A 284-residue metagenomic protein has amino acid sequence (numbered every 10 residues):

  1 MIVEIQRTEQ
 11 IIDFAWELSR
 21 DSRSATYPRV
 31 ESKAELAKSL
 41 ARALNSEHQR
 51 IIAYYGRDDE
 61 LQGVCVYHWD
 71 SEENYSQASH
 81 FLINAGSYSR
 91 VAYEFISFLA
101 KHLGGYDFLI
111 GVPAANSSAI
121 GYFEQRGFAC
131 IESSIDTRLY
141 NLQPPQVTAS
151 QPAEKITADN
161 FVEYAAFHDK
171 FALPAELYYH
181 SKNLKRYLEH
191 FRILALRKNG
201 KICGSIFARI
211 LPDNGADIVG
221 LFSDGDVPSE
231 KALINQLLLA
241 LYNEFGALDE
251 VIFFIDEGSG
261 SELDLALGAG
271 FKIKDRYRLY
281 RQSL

Functional and structural regions predicted by a protein language model:
M1-L36, S134, P145-L177: Short amphipathic alpha-helix that is part of the acyltransferase structural core
T26-E94, K198-K231: Conserved donor-binding loop and adjoining core beta-sheet/short helix segment in diverse acyl/aminoacyl transferases
R50-I52, N74-S76, S133-R138, R192-L194 (+2 more regions): Short beta-strand micro-motifs in enzyme catalytic cores
G86-K101, Q125, P228-N243: Conserved acetyl-CoA-binding loop-helix of GNAT-fold acetyltransferases
L103-A114, F245-D256: Conserved GNAT acetyl-CoA-binding A-motif
S117, G121-T148, L248-L284: Active-site/acyl-donor-binding loops of N-acyltransferases
K170-E244: Intrinsically disordered, low-complexity segments enriched in Gly and acidic/Ser/Thr residues that form flexible
